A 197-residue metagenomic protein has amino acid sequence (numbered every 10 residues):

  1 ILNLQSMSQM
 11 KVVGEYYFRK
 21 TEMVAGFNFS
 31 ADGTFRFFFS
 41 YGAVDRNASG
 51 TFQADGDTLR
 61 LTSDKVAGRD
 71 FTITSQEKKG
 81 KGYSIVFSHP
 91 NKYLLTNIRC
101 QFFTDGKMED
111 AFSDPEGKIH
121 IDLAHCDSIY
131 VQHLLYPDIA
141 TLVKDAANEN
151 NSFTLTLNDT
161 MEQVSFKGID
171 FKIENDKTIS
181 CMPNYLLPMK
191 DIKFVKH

Functional and structural regions predicted by a protein language model:
I1-L4: Sec-dependent N-terminal signal peptides
M7-H197: Lipid interaction determinants
